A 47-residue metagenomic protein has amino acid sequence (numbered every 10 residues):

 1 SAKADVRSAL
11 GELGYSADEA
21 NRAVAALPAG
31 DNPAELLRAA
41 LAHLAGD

Functional and structural regions predicted by a protein language model:
S1-D47: Low-complexity, acidic/Ser/Thr- and charged residue-rich accessory regions of DNA metabolism proteins
